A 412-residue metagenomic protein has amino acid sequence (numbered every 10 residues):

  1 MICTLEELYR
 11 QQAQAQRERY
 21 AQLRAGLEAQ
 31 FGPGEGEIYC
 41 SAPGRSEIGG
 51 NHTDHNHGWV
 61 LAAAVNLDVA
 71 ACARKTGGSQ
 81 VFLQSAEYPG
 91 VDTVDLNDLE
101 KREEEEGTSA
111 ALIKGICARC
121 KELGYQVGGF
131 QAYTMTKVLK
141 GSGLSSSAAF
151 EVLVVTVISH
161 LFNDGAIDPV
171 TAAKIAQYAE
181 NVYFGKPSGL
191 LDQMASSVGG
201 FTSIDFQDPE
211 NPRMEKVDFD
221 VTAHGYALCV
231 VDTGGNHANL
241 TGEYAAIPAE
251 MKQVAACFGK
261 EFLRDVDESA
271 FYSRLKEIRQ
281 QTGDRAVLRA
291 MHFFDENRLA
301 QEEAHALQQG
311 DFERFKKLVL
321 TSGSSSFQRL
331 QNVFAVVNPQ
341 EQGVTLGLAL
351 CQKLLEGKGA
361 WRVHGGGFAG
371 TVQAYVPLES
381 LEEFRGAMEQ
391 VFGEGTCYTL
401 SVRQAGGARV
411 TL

Functional and structural regions predicted by a protein language model:
M1-R45, A70, R74-E106, S203-R362 (+1 more regions): C-terminal nucleotide
W59-G77, V198: Structural signature of FAD isoalloxazine-binding scaffolds in flavoprotein oxidoreductases
A64-V65, L144-D164, V376: DPxDG-like acidic metal-binding loop motif
F82-Q84, G129-T136, A166-Y178, K316-T321 (+1 more regions): Beta-strand segments within the central parallel beta-sheet cores of soluble alpha/beta enzyme folds
C117-K140: Glycine- and acidic-rich phosphate- and metal-coordinating loops
E122-F130, I158-A172, L378-V391: Phosphate-handling active-site elements
D164-R213, S322, L348-L354, V363-H364: Alpha/beta catalytic cores of group-transfer enzymes, especially the acyltransferase/condensing modules of polyketide
